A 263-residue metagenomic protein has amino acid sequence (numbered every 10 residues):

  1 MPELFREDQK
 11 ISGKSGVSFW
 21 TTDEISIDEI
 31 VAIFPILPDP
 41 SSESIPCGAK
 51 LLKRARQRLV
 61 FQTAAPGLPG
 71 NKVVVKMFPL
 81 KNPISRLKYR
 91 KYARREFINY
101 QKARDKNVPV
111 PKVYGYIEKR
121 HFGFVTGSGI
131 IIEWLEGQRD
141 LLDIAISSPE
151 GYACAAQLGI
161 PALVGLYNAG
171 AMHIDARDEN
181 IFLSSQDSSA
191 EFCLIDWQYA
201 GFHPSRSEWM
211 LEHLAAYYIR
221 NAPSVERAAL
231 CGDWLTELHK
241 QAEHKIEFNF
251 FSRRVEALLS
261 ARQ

Functional and structural regions predicted by a protein language model:
M1-A49: Juxta-kinase regulatory segment immediately upstream of eukaryotic protein kinase catalytic domains
P35-Q138, N168: Conserved ATP-binding subdomain of kinase catalytic cores across diverse folds
V60-A64, V74, P161-F202: Active-site acidic catalytic loop and adjacent metal/ATP-binding pocket of ATP-dependent phosphoryl transfer enzymes
P83, K119, D140, F182-S184 (+1 more regions): Active-site-proximal flexible loops/turns
R86-R90, I146, S205-S207: Short, solvent-exposed loop/turn segments at secondary-structure boundaries
K88-Y92, E150-C154, M210: Alpha-helix N-cap and loop-to-helix initiation/capping positions
E96-V110, L141-E179: Conserved kinase catalytic-core helix
A190-Q263: C-lobe/activation-segment region of protein kinase-like
